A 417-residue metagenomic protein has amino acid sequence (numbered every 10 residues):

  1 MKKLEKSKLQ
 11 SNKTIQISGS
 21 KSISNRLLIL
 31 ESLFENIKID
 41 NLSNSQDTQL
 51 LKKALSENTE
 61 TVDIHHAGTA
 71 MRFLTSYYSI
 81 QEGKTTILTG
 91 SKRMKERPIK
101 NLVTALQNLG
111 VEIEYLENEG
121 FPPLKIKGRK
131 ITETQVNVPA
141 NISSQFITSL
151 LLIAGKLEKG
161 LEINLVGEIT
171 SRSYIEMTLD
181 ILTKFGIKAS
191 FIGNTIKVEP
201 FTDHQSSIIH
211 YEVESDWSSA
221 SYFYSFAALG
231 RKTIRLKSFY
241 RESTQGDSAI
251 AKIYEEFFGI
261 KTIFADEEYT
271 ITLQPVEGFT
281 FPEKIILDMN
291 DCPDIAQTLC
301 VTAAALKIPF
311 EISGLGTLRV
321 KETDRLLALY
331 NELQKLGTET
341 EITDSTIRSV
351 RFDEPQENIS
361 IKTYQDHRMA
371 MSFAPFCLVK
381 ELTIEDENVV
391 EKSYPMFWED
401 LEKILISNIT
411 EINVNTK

Functional and structural regions predicted by a protein language model:
M1-K417: Short, structured segments at the rim of ligand-binding sites
